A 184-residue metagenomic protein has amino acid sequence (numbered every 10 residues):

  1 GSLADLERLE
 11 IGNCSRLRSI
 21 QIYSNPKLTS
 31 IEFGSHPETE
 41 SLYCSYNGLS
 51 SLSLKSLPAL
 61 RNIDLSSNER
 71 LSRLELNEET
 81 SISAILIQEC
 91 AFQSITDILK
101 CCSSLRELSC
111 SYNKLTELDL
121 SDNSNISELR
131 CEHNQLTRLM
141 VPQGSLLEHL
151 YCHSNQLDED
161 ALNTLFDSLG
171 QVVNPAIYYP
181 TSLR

Functional and structural regions predicted by a protein language model:
G1-L6, C14, C101-C102: LRR N-terminal entry segment and analogous cap-like coil->beta motifs
L3-A4, N25, H36-P37, E79 (+1 more regions): Beta-strand-rich solenoid/repeat architectures in extracellular/passenger domains of polysaccharide-targeting enzymes
L6, L17, L28, T39 (+12 more regions): Conserved hydrophobic position(s) of the canonical leucine-rich repeat
L6-L9, I20, I31, L52 (+6 more regions): Canonical leucine-rich repeat
L9, I20-I22, I31, E40-C44 (+7 more regions): Conserved hydrophobic beta-strand positions in leucine-rich repeat
I11-C14, I22, F33-H36, L54-L57 (+4 more regions): Hydrophobic anchor residues at the C-terminal helix/turn of individual leucine-rich repeat
H133, V141-R184: Leucine-rich repeat domain C-terminal region
